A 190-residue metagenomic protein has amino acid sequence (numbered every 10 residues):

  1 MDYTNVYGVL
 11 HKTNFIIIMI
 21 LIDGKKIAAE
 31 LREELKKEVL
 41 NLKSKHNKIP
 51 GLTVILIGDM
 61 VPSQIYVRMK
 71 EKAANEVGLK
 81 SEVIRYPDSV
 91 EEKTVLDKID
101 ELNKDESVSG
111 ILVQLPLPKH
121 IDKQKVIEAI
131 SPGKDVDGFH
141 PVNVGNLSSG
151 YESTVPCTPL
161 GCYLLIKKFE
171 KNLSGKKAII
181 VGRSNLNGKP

Functional and structural regions predicted by a protein language model:
T4-K12: Short hydrophobic alpha-helical segments enriched in small aliphatic residues
M19-H46: Positively charged, low-complexity intrinsically disordered leader regions
I49-D59: Short beta-strand segments enriched in small/hydrophobic residues
L52, A74-S89: Short beta-strand elements in bilobed, periplasmic/extracellular small-molecule ligand-binding domains
I57-E71, S153-P190: Glycine-rich phosphate/diphosphate-binding loop of Rossmann-like nucleotide-binding domains
E76-G78, E101-N103, I130-G133: Non-catalytic terminal and connector segments of soluble metabolic enzymes
T94-E106: Short, well-structured alpha-helical segments in soluble
V113-A178: Anion-binding alpha/beta catalytic cores of soluble intermediary-metabolism enzymes, centered on
